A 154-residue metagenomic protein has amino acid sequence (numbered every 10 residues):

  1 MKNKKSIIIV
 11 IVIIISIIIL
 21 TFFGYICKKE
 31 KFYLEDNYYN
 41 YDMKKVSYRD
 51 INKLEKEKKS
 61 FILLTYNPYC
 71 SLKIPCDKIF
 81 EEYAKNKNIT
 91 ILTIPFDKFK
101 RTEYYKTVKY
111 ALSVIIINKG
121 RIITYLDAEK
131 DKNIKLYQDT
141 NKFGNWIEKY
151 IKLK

Functional and structural regions predicted by a protein language model:
N3-I17, T21-K58, D139-K154: N-terminal leader/targeting and pre-domain segments
K44, Y69-K73, L136, T140: Solvent-exposed, acidic/flexible segments
S47-N86: Local sequence-structure signature of Cys/Sec-based thiol-disulfide redox active-site neighborhoods
F61-L63, I91, V114: Hydrophobic beta-strand anchors of alpha/beta hydrolase catalytic cores
T65-N67, N88-T102: Thiol-based oxidoreductase modules, predominantly thioredoxin-like and allied folds used for disulfide exchange
P68-L72, F99, I123, K130-K132: Short acidic, S/G/P-rich loop/turn micro-motifs used as interaction or catalytic elements
Y105-K119: Structural micro-motif
I116-K154: Non-catalytic, surface beta->alpha helical segment in thiol-disulfide oxidoreductase systems
